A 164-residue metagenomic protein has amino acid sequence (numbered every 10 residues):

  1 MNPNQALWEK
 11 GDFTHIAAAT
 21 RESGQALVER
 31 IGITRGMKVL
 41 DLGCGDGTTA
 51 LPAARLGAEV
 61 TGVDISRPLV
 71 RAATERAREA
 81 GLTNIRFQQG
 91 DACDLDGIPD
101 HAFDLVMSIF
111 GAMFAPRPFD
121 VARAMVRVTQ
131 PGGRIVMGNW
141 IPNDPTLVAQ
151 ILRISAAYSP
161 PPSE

Functional and structural regions predicted by a protein language model:
M1-M37, T48, A72, L152: Conserved class I S-adenosyl-L-methionine
K38-L95, D120: Class I SAM-dependent methyltransferase SAM/SAH-binding core
C93-V106: A short acidic, Gly/Pro-enriched loop at the edge of an enzyme's catalytic core that lines a small-molecule cofactor
D104-F119, I141: A short SAM/SAH-binding and catalytic strip from SAM-dependent methyltransferases
A115-P116, T129-P131: Helix-to-beta-strand junctions that scaffold the AdoMet/dcAdoMet cofactor pocket in Class I SAM-dependent enzymes
F119-D120, V126, R134-E164: Conserved catalytic/acceptor-binding region of the Class I
